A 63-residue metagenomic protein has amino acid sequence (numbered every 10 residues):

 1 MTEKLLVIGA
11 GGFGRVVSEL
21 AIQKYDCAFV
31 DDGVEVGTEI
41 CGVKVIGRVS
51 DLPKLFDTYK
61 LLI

Functional and structural regions predicted by a protein language model:
T2-I63: A solvent-exposed beta-alpha-beta segment
